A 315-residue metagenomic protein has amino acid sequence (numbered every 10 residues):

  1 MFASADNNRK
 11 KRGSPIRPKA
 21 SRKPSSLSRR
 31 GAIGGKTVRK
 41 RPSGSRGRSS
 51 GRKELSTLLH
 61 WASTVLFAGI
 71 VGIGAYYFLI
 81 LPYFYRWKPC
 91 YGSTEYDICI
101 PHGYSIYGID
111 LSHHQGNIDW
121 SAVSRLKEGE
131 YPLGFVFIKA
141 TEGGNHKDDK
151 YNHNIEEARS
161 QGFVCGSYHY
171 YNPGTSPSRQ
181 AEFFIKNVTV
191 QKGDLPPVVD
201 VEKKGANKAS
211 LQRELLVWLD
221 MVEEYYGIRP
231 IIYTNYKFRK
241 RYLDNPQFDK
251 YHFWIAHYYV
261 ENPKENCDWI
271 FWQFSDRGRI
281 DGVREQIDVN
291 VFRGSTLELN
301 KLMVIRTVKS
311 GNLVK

Functional and structural regions predicted by a protein language model:
M1-S49: N-terminal targeting leaders characterized by basic, low-complexity, disordered sequences that direct proteins
F2, W87-Q115, F248-K315: Functionally critical loop-and-helix segments that line ligand-binding/catalytic clefts of soluble enzyme domains
R48-V71: N-terminal Sec-pathway targeting helices
V71-P89: Membrane-interface motif at the C-terminal end of an N-terminal transmembrane signal
W87-D119, R125-L219, E223-Y225: Substrate-binding cleft of extracellular glycoside hydrolase catalytic domains
N117-W120, R239-R241: Short, well-ordered alpha-helical microsegments
N145, G174, R239, N262 (+1 more regions): Flexible, glycine-rich phosphate/dinucleotide-binding loops and adjacent beta-alpha linkers at cofactor/substrate
L195-D268: Catalytic domains of cell-wall/extracellular-matrix polysaccharide-remodeling enzymes, centered on de-N-acetylation
